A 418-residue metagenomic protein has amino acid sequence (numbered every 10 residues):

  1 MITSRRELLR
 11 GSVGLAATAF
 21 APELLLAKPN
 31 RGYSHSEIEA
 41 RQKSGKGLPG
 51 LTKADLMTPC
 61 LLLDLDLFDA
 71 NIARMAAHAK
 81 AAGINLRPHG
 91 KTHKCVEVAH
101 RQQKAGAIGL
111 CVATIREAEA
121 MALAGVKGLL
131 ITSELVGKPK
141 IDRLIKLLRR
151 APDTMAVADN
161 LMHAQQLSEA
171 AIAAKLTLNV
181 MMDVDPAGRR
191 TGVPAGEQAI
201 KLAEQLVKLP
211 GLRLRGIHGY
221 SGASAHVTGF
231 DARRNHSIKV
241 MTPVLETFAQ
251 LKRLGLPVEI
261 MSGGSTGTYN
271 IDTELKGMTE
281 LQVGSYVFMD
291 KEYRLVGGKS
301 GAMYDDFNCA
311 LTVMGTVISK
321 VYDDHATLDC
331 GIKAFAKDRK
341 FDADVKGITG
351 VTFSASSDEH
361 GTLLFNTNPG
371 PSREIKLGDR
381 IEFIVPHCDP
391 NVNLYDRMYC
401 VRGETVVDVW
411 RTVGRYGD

Functional and structural regions predicted by a protein language model:
M1-T3: N-terminal secretory signal peptides
E7-A27: N-terminal export signals
L9, V321-D418: C-terminal accessory subdomain/extension
P22-R74, H78: C-terminal segment of N-terminal export signals and the immediately downstream linker at the start of the mature
F68, K91, M121, M182 (+5 more regions): Conserved, mostly hydrophobic/aromatic
H89-S221, A225-H226: Active-site-proximal beta-alpha core segment in soluble small-molecule metabolic enzymes
D185-G301: Active-site loop/helix belt of alpha/beta enzymes
Y269-V345: Active-site loop ensemble at the mouth of alpha/beta enzyme cores that anchors a bound cofactor
